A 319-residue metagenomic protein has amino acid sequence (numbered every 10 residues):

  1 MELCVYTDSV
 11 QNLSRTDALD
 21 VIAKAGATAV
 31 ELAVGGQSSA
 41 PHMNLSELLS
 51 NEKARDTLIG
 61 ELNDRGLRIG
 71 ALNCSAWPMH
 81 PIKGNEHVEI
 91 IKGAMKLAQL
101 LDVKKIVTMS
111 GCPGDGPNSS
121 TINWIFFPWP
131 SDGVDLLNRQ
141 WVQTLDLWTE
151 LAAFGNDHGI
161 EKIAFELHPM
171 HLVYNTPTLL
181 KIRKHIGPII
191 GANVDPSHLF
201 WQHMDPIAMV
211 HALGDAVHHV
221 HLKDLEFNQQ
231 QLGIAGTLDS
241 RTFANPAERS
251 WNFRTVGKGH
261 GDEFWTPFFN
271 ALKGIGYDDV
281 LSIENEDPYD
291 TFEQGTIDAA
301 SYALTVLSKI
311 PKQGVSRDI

Functional and structural regions predicted by a protein language model:
E2, A29-V30, L72, V134-K258 (+1 more regions): Acidic/histidine-rich catalytic cores of soluble enzymes
Y6-V10, A33-Q37, C74-W77, G111-P113 (+4 more regions): Active-site beta-loop-alpha junctions enriched in small/polar residues
T16-D17, V21, D56-T57, E61-D64 (+1 more regions): Active-site acidic/histidine proton-transfer and metal-coordination neighborhood in alpha/beta enzyme cores
T16-S38, D102: Catalytic domains of carbohydrate-active enzymes, especially glycoside hydrolases
A27, A98, V103, I160 (+2 more regions): A structural motif
E31-L32, I69-C74, K104-G111, K162-E166 (+1 more regions): Short beta-strand segments at enzyme active-site cores
L32-T57, P113-P117: Glycine-rich, proline-tolerant flexible connector loops at the mouths of alpha/beta enzymes
F292-K312: C-terminal helical cap(s) of enzyme catalytic domains, especially alpha/beta-barrels
